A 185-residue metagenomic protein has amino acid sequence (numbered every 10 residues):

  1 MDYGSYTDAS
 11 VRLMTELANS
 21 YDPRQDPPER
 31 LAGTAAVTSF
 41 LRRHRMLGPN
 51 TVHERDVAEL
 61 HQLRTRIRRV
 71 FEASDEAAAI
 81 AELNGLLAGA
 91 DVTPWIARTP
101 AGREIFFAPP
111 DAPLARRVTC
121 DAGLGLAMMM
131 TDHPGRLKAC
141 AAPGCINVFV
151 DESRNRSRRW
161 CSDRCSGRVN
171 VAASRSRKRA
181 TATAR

Functional and structural regions predicted by a protein language model:
M1-V148, T181-R185: Short helix-coil boundary/hinge micro-motifs
G135-A139, F149-R158, A172: Short conserved catalytic/interaction loops centered on acidic-Pro-aromatic/His motifs
C145-V150, S166, N170: Short functional micro-motifs and their immediate structural scaffolds
R156-S166: Cysteine-rich micro-motifs
R168-R179: Short metal-binding segments enriched for Cys and/or His
